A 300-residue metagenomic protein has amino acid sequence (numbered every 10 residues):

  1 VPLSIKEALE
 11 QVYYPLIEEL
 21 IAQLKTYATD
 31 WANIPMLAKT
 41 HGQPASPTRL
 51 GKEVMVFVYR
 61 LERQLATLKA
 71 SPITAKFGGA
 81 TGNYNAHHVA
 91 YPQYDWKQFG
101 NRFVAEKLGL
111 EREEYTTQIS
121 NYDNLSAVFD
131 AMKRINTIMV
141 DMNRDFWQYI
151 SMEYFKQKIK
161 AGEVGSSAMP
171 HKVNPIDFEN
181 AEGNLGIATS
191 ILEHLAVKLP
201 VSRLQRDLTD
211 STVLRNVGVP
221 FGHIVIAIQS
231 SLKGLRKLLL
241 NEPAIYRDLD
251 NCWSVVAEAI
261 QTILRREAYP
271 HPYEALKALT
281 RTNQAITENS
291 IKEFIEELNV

Functional and structural regions predicted by a protein language model:
P2-A45, K107-N124, L204-L208: Long, non-coiled-coil amphipathic alpha-helical linker/lever segments that couple catalytic cores to other domains
L3-E7, S126-D130, E258-T262: Positions in alpha-helical segments
K6, E10, M132, V217 (+1 more regions): Amphipathic, non-transmembrane alpha-helical scaffold segments
Y13, Q43-S46, L50, I73 (+5 more regions): Residue-level recognition of alpha-helical structural elements
P15-A22, S46-K198: Internal glycine-rich alpha/beta core junctions
I34-A38, K69-K76, Y149-F155, P270-A275 (+1 more regions): Flexible, glycine/charged-enriched surface loops at secondary-structure junctions
V164-V300: Catalytic-core signal marking the mid-to-C-terminal active-site face
